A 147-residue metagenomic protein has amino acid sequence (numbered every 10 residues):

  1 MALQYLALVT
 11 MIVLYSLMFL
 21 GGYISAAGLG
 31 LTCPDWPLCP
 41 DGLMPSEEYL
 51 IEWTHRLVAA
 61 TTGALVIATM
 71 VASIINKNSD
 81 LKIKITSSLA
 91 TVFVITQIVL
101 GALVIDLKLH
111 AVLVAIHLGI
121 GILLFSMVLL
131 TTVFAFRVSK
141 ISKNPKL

Functional and structural regions predicted by a protein language model:
M1-L147: Polytopic transmembrane helical bundles with strong interfacial aromatic enrichment
